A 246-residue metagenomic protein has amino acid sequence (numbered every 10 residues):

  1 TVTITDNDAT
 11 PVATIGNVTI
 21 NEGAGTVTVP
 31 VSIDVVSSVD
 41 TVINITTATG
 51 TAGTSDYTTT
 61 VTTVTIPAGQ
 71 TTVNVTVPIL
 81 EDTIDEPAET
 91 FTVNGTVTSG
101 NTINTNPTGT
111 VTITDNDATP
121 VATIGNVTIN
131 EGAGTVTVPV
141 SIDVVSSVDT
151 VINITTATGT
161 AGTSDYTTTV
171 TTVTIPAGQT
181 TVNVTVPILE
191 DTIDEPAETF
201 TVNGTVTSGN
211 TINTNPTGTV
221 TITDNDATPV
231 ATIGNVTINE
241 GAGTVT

Functional and structural regions predicted by a protein language model:
T1-T246: Short boundary segments that mark the start of a structured unit
